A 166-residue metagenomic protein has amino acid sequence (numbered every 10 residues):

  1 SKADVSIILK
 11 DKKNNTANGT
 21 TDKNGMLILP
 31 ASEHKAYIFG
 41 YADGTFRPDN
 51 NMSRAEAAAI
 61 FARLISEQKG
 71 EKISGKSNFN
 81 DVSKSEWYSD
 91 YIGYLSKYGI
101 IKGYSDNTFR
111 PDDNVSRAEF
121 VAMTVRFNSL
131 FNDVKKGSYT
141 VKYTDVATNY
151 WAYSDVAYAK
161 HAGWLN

Functional and structural regions predicted by a protein language model:
S1-K12: Short, ordered, surface-exposed loop/turn motifs in non-cytosolic proteins
K12-L27: Short, acidic Ser/Thr/Gly-rich low-complexity loop/linker segments typical of extracellular and cell-surface proteins
K23-A55, F61-S89, K97-Y98, K102-V121 (+2 more regions): Feature responds to low-complexity, polar/acidic, surface-exposed segments characteristic of secreted/exported proteins
